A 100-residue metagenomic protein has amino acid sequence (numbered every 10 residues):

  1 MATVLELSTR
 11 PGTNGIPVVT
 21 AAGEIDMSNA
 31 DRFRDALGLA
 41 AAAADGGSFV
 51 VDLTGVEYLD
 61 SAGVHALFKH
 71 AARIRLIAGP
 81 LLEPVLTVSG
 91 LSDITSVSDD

Functional and structural regions predicted by a protein language model:
A2-D35: STAS-typified acidic loop motif
M27-T95: Amphipathic alpha-helical interaction surfaces in cytosolic regulatory modules
S96-D100: Short linear loop/turn motifs
